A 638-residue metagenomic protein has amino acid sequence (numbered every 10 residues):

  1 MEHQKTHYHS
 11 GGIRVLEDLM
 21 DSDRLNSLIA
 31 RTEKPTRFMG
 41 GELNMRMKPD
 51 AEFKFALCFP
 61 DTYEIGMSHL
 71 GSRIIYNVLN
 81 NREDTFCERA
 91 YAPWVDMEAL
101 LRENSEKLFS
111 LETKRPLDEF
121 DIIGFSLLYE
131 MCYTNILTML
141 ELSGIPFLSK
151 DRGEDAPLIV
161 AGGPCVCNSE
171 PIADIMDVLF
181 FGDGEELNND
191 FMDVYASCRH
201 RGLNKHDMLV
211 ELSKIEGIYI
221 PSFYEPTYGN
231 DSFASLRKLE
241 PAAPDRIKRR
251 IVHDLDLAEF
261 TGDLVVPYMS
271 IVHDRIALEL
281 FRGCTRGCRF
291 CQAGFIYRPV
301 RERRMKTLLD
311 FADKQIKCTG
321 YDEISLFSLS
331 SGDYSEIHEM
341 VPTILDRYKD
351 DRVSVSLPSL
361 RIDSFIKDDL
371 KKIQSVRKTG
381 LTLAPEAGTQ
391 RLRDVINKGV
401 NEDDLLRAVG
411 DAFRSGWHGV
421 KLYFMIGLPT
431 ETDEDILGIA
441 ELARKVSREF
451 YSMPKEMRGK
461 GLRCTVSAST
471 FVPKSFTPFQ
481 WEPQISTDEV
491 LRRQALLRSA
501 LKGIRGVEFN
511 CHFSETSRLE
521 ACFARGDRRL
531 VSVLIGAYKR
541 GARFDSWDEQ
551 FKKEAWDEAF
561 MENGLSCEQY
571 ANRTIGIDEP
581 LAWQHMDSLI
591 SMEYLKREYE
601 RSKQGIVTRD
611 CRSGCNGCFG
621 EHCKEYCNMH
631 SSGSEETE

Functional and structural regions predicted by a protein language model:
M1-N44, A51, F55-L57, G503-E638: Radical SAM enzyme core and accessory elements
L25-A56, Y63-E64, P221, T227 (+3 more regions): N-terminal [4Fe-4S]-dependent radical SAM core
F55-D61, Y76-L79, V265-Q292, I316 (+1 more regions): N-terminal pre-triad scaffold of radical SAM enzymes
L57-C58, T62, K314-K421, I426-T465 (+1 more regions): Conserved SAM/AdoMet-binding glycine-rich loop
H69, S270-K306, G617-S634: Canonical Radical SAM [4Fe-4S] cluster-binding loop centered on the CxxxCxxC motif and its immediate flanking residues
D84-D96: A short beta-strand-loop structural module common to alpha/beta enzyme folds
P93-K238, S475-D527, I535-D548: Glycine-rich beta-alpha loop elements in corrinoid/cobalamin-binding modules across cobalamin-dependent enzymes
E211-S222, L329-Y334, P358-S364, G427 (+4 more regions): A glycine-rich phosphate-binding loop feature that marks nucleotide/adenosyl-phosphate handling sites
